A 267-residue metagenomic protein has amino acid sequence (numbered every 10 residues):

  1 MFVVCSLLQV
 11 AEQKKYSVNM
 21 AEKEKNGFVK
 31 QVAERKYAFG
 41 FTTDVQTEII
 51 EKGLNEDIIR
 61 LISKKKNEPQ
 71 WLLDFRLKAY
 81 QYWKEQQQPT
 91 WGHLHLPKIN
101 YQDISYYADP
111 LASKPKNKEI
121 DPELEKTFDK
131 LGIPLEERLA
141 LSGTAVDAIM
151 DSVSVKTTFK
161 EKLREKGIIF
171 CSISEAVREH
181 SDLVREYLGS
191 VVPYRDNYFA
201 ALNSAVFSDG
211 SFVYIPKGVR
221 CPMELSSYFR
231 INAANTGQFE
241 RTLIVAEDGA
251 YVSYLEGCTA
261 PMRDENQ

Functional and structural regions predicted by a protein language model:
A21-Q267: Glycine-rich and polybasic anion-binding loops at the starts of cofactor/ligand-binding domains
